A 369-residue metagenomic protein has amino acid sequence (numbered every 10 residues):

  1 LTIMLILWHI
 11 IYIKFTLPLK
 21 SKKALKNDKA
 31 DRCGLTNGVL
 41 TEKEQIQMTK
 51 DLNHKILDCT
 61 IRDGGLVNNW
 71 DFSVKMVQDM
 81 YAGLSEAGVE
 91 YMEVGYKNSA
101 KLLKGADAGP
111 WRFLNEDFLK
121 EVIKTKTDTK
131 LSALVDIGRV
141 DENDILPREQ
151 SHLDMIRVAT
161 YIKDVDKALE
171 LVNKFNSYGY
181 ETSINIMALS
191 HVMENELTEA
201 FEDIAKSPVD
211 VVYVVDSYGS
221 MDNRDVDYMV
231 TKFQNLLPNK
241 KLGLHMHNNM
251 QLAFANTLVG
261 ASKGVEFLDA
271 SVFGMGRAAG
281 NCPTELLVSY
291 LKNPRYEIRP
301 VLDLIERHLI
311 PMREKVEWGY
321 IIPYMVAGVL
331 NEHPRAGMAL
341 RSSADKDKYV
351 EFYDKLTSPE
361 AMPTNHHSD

Functional and structural regions predicted by a protein language model:
Y12-F15: Aromatic (phenylalanine/tyrosine) cluster motif
G38-V39, K43: Intrinsically disordered, low-complexity segments enriched in serine/threonine/proline/glycine and often basic
E44-D369: Catalytic cores and adjacent flexible loops of soluble metabolic enzymes that perform enolate/carbanion chemistry on
